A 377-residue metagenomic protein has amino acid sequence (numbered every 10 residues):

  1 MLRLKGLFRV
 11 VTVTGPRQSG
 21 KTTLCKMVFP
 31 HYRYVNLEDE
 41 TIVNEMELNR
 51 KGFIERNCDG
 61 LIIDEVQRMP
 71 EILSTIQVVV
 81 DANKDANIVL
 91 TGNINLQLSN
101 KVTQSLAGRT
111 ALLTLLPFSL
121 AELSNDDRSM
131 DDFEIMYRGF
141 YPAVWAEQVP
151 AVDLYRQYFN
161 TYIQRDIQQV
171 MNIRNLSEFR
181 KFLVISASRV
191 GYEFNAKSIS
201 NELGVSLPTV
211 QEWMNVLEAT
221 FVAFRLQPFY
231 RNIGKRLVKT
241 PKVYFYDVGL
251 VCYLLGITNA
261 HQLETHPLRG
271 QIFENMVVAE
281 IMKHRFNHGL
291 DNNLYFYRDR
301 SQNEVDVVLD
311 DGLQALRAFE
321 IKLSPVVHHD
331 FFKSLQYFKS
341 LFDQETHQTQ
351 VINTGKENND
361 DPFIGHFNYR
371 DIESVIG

Functional and structural regions predicted by a protein language model:
M1-K5: Pre-Walker A adenine-sensing motif
V13: Hydrophobic anchor at the beta1->P-loop junction of P-loop NTPases
K21: Conserved lysine of the Walker
L24, V28: Hydrophobic positions on the alpha1 helix immediately C-terminal to the Walker A/P-loop
L73-L90, I94-L96, Q104: Conserved catalytic/switch belt of AAA+ P-loop NTPases
L96-A111, R128: Short regulatory helix/loop adjacent to the ATP-binding pocket of P-loop NTPases
D127, T354-G377: Domain-level recognition of nuclease-like catalytic cores that cleave nucleotide substrates
V149-L316: Accessory nucleic acid-recognition modules appended to NTPase machines
